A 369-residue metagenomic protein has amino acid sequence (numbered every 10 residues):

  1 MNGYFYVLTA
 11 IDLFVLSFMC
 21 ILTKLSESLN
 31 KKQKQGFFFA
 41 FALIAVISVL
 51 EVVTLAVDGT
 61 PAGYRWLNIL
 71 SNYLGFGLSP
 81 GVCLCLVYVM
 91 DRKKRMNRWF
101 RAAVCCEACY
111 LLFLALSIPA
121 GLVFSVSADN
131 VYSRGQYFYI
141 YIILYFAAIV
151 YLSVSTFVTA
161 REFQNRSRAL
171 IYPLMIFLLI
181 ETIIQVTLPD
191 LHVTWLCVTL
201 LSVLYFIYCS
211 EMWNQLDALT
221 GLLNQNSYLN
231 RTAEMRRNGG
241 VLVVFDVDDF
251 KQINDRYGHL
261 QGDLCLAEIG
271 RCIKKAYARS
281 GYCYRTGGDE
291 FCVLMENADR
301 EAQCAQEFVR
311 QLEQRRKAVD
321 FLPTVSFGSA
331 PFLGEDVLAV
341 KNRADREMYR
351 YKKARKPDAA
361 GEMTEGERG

Functional and structural regions predicted by a protein language model:
N2-I11, L116-Y151, Q185-L191: Extracellular-loop-to-transmembrane junctions of the mid-late helices
L8-Y64, N68-L86, A103-G121, I171-V186: Hydrophobic alpha-helical transmembrane segments of multi-pass membrane proteins
M19-L22, C85-Y88, I143-F163: Alpha-helical transmembrane segments in multipass membrane proteins, preferentially the mid-helix core
K24-F37, D91-R101, F157-S167: Membrane-interface helix-boundary motifs at transmembrane edges
S155-F157, R161-L219, N226-G240: Signal-transducing coiled-coil linker helices
N224-V241, K251-A278, Y284-G288, C292-V293 (+4 more regions): Conserved long alpha-helical elements within nucleotide-processing catalytic cores of c-di-GMP signaling and class III
K275-S280, C304-L322: Short catalytic/binding micro-motifs of nucleotide second-messenger systems
V309, E313, K317, S326 (+1 more regions): Catalytic-core segments of nucleotide cyclases and related cyclic-nucleotide turnover enzymes
